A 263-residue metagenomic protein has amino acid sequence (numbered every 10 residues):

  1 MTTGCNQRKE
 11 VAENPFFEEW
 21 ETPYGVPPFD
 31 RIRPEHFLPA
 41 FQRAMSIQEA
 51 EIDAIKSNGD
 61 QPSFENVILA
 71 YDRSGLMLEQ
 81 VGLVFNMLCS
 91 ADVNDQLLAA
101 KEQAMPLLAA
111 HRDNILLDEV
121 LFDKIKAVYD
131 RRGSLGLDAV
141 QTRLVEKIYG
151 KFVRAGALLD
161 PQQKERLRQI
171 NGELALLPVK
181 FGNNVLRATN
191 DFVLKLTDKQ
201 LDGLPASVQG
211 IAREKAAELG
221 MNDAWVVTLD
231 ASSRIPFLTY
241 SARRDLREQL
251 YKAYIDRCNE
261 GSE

Functional and structural regions predicted by a protein language model:
C5-E263: Zn2+-dependent metallopeptidase catalytic domains
